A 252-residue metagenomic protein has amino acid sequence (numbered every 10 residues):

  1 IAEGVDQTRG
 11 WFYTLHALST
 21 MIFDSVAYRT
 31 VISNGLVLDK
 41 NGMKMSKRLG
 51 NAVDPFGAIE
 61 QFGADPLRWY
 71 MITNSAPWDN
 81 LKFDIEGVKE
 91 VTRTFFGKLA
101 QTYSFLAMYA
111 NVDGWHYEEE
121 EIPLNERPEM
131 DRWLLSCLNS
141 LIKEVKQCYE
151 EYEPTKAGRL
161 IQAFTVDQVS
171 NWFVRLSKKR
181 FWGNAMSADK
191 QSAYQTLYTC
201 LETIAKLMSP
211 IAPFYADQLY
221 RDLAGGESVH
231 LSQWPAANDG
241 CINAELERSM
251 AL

Functional and structural regions predicted by a protein language model:
I1-V112, L134-S177, F181-W182, Q195-M208: Structured secondary-structure scaffolds
D113-K143, V174-L252: Acidic, turn-prone loop/beta-hairpin segments
